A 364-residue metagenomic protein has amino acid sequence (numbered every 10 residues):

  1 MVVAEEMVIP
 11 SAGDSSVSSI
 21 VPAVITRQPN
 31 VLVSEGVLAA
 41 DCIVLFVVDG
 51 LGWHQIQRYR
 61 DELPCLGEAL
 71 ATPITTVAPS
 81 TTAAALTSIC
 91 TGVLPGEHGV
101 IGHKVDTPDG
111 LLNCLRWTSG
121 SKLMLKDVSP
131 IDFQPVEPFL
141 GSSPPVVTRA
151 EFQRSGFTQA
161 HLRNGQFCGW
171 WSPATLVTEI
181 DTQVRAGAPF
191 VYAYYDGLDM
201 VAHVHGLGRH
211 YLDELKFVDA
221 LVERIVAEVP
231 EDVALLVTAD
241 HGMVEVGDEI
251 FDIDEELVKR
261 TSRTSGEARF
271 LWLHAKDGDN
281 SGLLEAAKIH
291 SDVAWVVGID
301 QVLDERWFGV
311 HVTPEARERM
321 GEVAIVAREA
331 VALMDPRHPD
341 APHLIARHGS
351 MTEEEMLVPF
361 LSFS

Functional and structural regions predicted by a protein language model:
M1-S364: Feature captures the catalytic ectodomains and active-site-proximal regions of enzymes that hydrolyze or transfer
